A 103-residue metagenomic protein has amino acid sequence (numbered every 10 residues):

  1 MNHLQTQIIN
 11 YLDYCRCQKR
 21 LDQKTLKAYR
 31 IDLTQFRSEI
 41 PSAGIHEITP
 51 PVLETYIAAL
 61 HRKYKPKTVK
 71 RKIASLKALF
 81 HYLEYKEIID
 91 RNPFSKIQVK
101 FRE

Functional and structural regions predicted by a protein language model:
M1-Q5: A detector for short, charged/polar N-terminal pre-domain segments
N10-K24, R30-E103: N-terminal core-binding DNA-recognition domain of tyrosine recombinases/integrases
